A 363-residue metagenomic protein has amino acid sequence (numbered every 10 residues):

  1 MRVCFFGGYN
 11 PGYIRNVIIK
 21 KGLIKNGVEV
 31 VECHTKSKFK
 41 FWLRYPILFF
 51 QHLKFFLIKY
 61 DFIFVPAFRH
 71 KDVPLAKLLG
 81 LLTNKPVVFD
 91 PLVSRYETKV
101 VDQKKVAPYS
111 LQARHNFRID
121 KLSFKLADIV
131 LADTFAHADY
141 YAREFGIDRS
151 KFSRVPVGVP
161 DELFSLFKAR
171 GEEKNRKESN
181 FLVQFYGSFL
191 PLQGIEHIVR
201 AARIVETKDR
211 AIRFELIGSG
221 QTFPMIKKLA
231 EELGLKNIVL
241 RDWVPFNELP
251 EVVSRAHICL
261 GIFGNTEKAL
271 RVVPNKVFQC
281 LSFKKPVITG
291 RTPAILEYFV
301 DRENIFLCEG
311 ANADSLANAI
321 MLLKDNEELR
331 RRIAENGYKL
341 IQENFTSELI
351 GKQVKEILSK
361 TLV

Functional and structural regions predicted by a protein language model:
C4, N175-R203, E215: Conserved donor-binding/catalytic core segment of Leloir-type glycosyltransferases
F50-L53, L78-L82, S110-V130: Membrane-proximal helix-turn-helix segments that form the acceptor-binding/catalytic region of lipid-linked
F89-R118, R154, P160-E162, L166-F167: Acceptor-binding helix/loop patch of EC 2.4 sugar-transfer enzymes, predominantly nucleotide-sugar-dependent
E97, Q193, N247-V252, C259-L281 (+1 more regions): Nucleotide-sugar-dependent
A136, G158: Carbohydrate-associated surface elements
P224-E251: Nucleotide-activated donor-binding/catalytic signature segment of Leloir-type glycosyltransferases, i.e., the conserved
D301-A313, L322-E328: Conserved acidic donor-binding segment of nucleotide-sugar-dependent glycosyltransferases
S315, L322, L329-E343, Q353-E356: A short, well-ordered alpha-helix in the C-terminal region of glycosyltransferases
